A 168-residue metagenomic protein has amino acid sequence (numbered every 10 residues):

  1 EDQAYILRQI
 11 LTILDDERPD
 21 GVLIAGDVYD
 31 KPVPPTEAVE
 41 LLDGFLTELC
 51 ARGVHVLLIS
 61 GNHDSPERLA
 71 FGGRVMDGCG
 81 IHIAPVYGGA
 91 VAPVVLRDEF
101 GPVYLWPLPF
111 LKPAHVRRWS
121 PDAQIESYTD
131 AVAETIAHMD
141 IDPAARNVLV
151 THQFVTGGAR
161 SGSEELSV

Functional and structural regions predicted by a protein language model:
E1-I24, D30-I59, H63-V168: Extended recognition/assembly regions associated with phosphoester-bond processing machinery
